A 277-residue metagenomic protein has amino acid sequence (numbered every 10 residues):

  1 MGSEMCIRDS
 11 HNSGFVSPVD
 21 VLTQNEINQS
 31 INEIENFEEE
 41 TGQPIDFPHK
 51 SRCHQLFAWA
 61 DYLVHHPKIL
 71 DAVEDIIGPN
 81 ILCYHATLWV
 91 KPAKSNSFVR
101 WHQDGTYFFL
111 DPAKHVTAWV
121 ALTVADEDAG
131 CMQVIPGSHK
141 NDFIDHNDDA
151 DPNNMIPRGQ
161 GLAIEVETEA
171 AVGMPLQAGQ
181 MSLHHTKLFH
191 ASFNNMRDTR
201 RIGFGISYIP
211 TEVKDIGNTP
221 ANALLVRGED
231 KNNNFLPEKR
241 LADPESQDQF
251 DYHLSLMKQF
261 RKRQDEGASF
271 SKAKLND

Functional and structural regions predicted by a protein language model:
M1-I7: Short, small-residue-biased leader/transition segments that mark boundaries at the very start of proteins
R8-A72, S95-F98: Non-heme Fe(II)/2-oxoglutarate
F15-S17, T117-A121, C131, A171-G173 (+2 more regions): Conserved hydrophobic/aromatic beta-strand scaffold that supports enzyme active sites
F37-E40, P79, A125, N141 (+1 more regions): Phosphate/oxyanion-binding loops and surfaces in catalytic or ligand/nucleic-acid-binding neighborhoods
E40, L188-D277: Non-heme Fe(II)/2-oxoglutarate
H49-C53, I69-V134: Conserved double-stranded beta-helix
Q103-H115, E169-A170, L176-Q177, T199-R200: A short beta-loop-beta micro-motif enriched in histidine and acidic residues
E127-F193, V213: Double-stranded beta-helix
